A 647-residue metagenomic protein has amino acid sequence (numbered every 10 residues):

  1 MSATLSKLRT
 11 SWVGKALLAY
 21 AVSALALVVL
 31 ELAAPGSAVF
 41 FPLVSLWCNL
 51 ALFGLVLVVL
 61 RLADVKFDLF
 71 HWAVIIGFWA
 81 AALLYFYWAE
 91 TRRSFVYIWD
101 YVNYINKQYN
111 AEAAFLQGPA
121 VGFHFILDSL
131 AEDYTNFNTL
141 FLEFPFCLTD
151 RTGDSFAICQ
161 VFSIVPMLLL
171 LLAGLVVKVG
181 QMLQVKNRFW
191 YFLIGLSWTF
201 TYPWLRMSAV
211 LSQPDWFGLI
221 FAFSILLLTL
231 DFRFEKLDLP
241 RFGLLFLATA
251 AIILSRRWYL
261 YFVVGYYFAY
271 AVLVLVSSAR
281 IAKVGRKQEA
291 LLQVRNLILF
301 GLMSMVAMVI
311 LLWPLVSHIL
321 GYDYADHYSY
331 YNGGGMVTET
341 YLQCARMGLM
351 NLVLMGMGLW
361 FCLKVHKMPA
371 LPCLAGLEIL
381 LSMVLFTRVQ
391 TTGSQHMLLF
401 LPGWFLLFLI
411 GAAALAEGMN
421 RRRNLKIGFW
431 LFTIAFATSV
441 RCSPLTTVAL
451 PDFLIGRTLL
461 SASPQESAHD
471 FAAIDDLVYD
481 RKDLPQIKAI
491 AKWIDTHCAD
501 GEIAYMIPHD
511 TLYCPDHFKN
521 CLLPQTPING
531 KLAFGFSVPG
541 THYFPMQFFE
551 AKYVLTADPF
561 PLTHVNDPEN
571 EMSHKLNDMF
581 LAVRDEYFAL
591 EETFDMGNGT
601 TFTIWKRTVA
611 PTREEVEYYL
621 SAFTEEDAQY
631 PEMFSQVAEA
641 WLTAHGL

Functional and structural regions predicted by a protein language model:
M1-Y87, Q293-M303: Start-transfer (signal-anchor) and selected internal transmembrane alpha helices of multi-pass inner/ER membrane
R9, V13, I75, F189-L193 (+6 more regions): Signature aromatic-anchored transmembrane alpha helix within multi-pass, membrane-resident enzymes that catalyze glycan
T10-S11, L183-K186, A222-L244, I252 (+2 more regions): Membrane-interface transmembrane helices that cradle and orient dolichyl/undecaprenyl
L57-L60, S155-K186, S224, M357-K364: Transmembrane-helix motifs of polytopic, lipid-linked glycan transferases
T91-V102, L116-L140, C159-F162, M207 (+1 more regions): Membrane-proximal lumenal/periplasmic loop motifs of glycosylation machinery
Y104-A111, F262-L275, L292-L371, L380-Q390 (+1 more regions): Transmembrane-lumen/periplasm boundary regions of multi-pass, lipid-linked membrane glycan transferases
M207-F217, G393-S394: Short acidic/glycine- and proline-prone juxtamembrane loop motifs at membrane-interface regions of multi-pass membrane
D470-M506, T511, D516, N520-L647: C-terminal luminal/periplasmic domains and tails of membrane-associated envelope-modifying transferases
